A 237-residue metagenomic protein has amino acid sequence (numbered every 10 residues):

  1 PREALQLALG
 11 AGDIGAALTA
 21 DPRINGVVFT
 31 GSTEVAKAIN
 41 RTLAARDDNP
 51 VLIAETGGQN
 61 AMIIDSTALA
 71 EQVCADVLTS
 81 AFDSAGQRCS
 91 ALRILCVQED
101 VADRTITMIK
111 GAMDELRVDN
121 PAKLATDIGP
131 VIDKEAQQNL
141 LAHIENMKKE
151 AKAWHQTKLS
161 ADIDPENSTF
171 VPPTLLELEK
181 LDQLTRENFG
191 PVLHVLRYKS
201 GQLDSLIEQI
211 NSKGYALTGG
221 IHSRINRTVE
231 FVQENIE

Functional and structural regions predicted by a protein language model:
P1, E71, P191: Conserved small-residue-rich beta-alpha loop and adjacent elements that most often cradle the phosphate/pyrophosphate
P1-G15, D47: PLP-dependent aminotransferase-like
P1-R2, T19-G26, N211-L217: Short, surface-exposed connector motifs at secondary-structure boundaries
E3, Q59-M62, L193: Short beta-alpha connecting loops at secondary-structure transitions that line or flank enzyme active sites
Q6-G10, I64, V195-G201: Short acidic-hydrophobic, aromatic-tinged amphipathic segments that line or gate anion-handling sites
A20-P22, G26, E34-L181, G201-Q209 (+1 more regions): ALDH superfamily catalytic-core signature
N167-P172, R186-L193, K213-L217: Conserved glycine-rich beta-strand-loop-beta hairpin in the small C-terminal domain of fold type I
